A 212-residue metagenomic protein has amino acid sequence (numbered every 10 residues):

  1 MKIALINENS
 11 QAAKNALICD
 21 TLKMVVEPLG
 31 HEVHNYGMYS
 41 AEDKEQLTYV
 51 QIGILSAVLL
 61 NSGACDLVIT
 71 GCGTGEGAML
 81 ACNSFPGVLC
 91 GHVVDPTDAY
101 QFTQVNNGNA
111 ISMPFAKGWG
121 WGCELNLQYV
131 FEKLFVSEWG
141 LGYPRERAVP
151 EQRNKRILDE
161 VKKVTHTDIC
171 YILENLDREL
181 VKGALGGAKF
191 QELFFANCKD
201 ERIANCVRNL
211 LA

Functional and structural regions predicted by a protein language model:
A4-L17, Y100-A212: C-terminal binding/interaction regions
K14-P28: Short, solvent-exposed amphipathic alpha-helices that sit in or adjacent to ligand/effector-binding or catalytic
L29-Q46: A short beta-strand-loop structural module common to alpha/beta enzyme folds
Y49-L67: Short, structured active-site "lid" loops
C65-G71, C90: A short, small-residue-rich loop immediately preceding and capping a beta-strand
C72-E76: Gly/Ser-rich catalytic serine loop of serine hydrolases
G77-C90, V94-D95: Short Gly/Thr/Asp-enriched flexible loops that form oxyanion-binding sites at enzyme active sites
